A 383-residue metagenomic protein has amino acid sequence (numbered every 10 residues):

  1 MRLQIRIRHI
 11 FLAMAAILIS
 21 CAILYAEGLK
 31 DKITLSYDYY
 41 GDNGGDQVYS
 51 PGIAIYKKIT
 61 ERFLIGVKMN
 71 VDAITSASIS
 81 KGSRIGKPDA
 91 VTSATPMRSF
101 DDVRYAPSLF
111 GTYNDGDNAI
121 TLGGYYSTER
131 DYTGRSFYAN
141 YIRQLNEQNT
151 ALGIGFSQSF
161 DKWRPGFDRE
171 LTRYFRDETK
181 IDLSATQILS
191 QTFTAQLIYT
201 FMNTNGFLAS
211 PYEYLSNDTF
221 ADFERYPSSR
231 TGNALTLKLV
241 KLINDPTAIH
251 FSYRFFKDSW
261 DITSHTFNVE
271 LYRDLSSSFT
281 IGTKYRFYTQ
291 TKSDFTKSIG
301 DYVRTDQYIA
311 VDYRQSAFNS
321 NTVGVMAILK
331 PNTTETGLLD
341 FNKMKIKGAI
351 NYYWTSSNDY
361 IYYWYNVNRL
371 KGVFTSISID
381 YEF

Functional and structural regions predicted by a protein language model:
M1-K30, F383: Cleavable N-terminal export/targeting peptides
L24-K30, R62, D117, N146-T150 (+4 more regions): Short loop/turn motifs that connect adjacent beta-strands in outer-membrane beta-barrel proteins
D31-L35, I65-V67, I120-L122, T150-I154 (+7 more regions): Transmembrane beta-strands of outer-membrane beta-barrel proteins
Y37-G41, V71-T75, D115-D117, Y126-R130 (+8 more regions): Transmembrane beta-strands of outer-membrane beta-barrel pores
D46-S50, K68, S78-R84, G124 (+7 more regions): Outer-membrane beta-barrel translocator domains and adjoining extracellular loop/strand segments of Gram-negative
Q47-P51, D101-P107, T133-F137, F175-I181 (+4 more regions): Residues that define the transmembrane beta-barrel architecture of outer-membrane proteins
I53-K57, L109-Y113, A139-R143, L183-Q187 (+6 more regions): Residues on the lipid-exposed face of transmembrane beta-strands in outer-membrane beta-barrel proteins
G86-M97, L208-T236, S259-D261, H265 (+2 more regions): Outer membrane beta-barrel transmembrane domains
